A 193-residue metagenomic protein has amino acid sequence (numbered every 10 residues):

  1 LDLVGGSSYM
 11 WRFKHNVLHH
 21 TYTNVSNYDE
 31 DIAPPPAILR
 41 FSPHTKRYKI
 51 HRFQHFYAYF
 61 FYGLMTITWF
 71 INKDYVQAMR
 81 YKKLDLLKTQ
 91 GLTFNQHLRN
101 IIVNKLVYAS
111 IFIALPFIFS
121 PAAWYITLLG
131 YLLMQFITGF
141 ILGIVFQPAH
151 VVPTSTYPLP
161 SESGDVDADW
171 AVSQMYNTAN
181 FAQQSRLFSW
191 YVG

Functional and structural regions predicted by a protein language model:
L1-T93, E162-G193: Membrane-embedded catalytic scaffold of the fatty acid hydroxylase/desaturase
R12-V17, D74-M79, Y125, L129 (+1 more regions): Juxtamembrane/interface segments at transmembrane-helix termini
H55-I67, T93-V145: Alpha-helical bilayer-embedded segments of polytopic membrane proteins, i.e., transmembrane/intramembrane helices
